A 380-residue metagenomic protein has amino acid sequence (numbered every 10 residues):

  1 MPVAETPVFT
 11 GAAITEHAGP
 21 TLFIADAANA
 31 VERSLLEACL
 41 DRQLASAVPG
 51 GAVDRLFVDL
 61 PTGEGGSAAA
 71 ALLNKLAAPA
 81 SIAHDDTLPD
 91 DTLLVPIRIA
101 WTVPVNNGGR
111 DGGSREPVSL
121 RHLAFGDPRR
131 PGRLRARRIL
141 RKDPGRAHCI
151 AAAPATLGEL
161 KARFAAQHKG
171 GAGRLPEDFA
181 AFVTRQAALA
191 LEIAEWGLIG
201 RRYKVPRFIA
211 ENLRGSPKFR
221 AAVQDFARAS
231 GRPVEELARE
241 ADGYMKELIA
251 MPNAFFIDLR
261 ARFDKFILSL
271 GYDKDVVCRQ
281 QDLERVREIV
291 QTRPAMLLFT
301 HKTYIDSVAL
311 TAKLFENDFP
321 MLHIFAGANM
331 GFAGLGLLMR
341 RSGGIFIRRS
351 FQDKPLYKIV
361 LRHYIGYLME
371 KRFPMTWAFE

Functional and structural regions predicted by a protein language model:
M1-T376, E380: Membrane-interfacial terminal anchoring regions of lipid-handling membrane enzymes
